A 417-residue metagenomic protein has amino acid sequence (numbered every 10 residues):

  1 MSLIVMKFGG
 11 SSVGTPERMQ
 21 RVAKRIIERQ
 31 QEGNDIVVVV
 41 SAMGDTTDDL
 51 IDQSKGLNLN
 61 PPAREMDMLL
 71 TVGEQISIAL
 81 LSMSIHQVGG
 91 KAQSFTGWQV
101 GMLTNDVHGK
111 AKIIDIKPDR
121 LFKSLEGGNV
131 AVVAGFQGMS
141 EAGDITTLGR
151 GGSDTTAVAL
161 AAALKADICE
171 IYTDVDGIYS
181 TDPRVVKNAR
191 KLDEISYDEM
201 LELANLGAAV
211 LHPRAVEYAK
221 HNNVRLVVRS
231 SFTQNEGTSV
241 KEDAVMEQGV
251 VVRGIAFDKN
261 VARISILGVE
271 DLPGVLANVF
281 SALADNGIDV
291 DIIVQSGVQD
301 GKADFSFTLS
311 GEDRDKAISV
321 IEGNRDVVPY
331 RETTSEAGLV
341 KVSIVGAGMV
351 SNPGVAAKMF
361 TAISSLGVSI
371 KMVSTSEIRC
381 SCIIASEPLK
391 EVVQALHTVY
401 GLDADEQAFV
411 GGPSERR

Functional and structural regions predicted by a protein language model:
M1-V216, I384-A385, Y400, A404 (+1 more regions): Nucleotide/pyrophosphate-binding catalytic subdomain
N34, G90, V224, I288 (+1 more regions): Short phosphate-binding/catalytic loops that engage adenosine nucleotides
L57, G237-R417: A conserved regulatory-domain signal marking ACT and ACT-like small-molecule sensing domains and adjacent regulatory
I168-Y172, L226-V228, D291: Short hydrophobic alpha-helical runs that function as membrane-insertion/retention elements
L211-H212, N222, T233-S239, R314-D315: Surface-exposed amphipathic alpha-helical tracts and adjacent flexible/coil segments at the periphery of soluble enzymes
A219: Acidic-aromatic/histidine active-site loop/patch
V224-N235, K259: Active-site C-terminal subdomain of aminotransferase-like
